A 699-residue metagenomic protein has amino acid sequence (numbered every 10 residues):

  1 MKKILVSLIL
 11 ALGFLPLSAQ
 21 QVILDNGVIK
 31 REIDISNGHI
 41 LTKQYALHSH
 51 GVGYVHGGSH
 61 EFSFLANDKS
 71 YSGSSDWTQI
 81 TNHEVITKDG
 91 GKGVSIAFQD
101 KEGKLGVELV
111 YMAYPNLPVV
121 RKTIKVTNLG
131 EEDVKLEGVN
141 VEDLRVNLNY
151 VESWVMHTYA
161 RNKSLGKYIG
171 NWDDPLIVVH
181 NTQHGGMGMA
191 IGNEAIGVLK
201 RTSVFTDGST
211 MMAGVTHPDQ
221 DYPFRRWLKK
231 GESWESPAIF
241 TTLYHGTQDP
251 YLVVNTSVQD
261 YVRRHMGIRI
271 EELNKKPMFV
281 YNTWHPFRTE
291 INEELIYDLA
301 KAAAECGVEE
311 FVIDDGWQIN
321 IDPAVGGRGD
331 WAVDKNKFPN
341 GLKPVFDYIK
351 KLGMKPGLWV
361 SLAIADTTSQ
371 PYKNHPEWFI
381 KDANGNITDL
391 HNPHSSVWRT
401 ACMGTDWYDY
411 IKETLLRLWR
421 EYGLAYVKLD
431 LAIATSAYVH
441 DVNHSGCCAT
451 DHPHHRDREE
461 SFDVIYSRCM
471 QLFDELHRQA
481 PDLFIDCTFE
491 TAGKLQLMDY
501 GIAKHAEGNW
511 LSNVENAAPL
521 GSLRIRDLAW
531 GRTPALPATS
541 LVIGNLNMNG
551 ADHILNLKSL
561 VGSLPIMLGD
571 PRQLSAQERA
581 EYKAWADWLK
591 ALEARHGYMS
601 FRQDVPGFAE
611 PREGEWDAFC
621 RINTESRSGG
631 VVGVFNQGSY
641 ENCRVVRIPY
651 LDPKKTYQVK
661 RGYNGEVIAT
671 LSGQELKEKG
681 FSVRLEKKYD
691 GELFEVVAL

Functional and structural regions predicted by a protein language model:
Q21-I35, L41-S209, Y222, T656-V667: Polysaccharide-binding surfaces and accessory modules of carbohydrate-active proteins
V22, V28, R226-H245, Y689-V697: Short Pro-Gly-centered flexible turn/kink motifs
K276-M278, H285-T289, L362-R417, E421: Active-site-adjacent "subsite" loops/lids of carbohydrate-active enzymes
V280-E294, G327-P339, P393-K412, H452-Y466: The substrate-binding groove and active-site-proximal loops of carbohydrate-active enzymes, especially glycoside
P323-K335, I364-D389, V439-A449, Y500-N509: Aromatic- and acidic-residue-enriched segments that line the glycan-binding/catalytic groove of carbohydrate-active
K373-D406, D463-Q573: Glycan-recognition surfaces
A609-P653, E692-E695: Carbohydrate-binding surface patches
A669-L699: C-terminal beta-strand-rich structural cap/linker in extracellular carbohydrate-active enzymes
